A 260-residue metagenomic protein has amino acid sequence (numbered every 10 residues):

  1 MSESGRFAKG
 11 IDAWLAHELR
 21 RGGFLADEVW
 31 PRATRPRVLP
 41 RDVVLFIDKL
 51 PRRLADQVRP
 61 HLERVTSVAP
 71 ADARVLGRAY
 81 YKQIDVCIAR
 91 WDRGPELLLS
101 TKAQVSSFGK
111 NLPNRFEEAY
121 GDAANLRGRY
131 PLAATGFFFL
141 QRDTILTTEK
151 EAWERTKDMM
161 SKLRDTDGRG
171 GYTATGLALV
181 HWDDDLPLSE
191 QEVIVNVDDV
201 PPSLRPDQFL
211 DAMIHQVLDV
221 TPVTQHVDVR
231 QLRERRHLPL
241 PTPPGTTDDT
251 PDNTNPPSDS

Functional and structural regions predicted by a protein language model:
M1-A71: Acidic-basic catalytic patches of nuclease active cores, encompassing PD-(D/E)XK and other metal-cofactor nuclease
M1-S4, R20-R21, L25, L146-S260: C-terminal tail/extension regions appended to the core domain(s) of diverse proteins
S4-I11, A79, N111, R115 (+2 more regions): Phosphate/oxyanion-binding active-site loops and adjacent basic polyanion-contact surfaces
V68-A69, L76-K82: Glycine-rich anion/phosphate-binding loops
A79-I84, E118-Y120, D158-M159: A Trp-anchored, charged/polar loop motif used as the substrate-binding/catalytic surface of acyl/ester-handling
Y80-K82, C87-L98: Active-site beta-strand-loop-beta-strand hairpin of nuclease catalytic cores that positions key catalytic residues
L98, G136-F139, L177-L179: Structural beta-sheet core signal
K102-W153: Catalytic cores of nucleic-acid endonucleases
